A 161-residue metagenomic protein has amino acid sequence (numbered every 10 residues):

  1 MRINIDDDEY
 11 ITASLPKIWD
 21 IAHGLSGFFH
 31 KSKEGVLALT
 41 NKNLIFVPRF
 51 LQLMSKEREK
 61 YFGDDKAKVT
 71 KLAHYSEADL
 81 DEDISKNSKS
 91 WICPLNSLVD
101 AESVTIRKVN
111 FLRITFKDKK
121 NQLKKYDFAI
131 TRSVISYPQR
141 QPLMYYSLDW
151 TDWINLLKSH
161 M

Functional and structural regions predicted by a protein language model:
R2-K31: The phosphoinositide-binding surface of pleckstrin homology
S32-E34, I45-M161: Acidic, Ser/Thr- and proline-rich intrinsically disordered linker/docking segments of eukaryotic scaffolds
G35-L39: Broad, structure-driven detector of short, well-ordered beta-strand segments within folded domains
